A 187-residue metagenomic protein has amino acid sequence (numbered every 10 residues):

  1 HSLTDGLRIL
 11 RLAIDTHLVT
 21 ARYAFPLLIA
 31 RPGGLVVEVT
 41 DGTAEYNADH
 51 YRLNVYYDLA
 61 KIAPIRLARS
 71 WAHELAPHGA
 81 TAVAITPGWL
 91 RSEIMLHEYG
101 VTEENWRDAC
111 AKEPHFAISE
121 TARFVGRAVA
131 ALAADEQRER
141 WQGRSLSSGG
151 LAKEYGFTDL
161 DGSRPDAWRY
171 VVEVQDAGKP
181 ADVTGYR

Functional and structural regions predicted by a protein language model:
H1-V19, V37, P64: Catalytic Tyr-X3-Lys loop
L3, I29, G34-P77, G88-L90 (+1 more regions): Catalytic loop of short-chain dehydrogenase/reductase
I14-H17, L59-A68, A82, V125: Conserved catalytic Lys-bearing alpha helix of Rossmann-like short-chain dehydrogenase/reductases
A21-R22, R69: A short, exposed helix-loop element centered on a Lys and neighboring polar residues
V37, H78-V83, R144: Rossmann-like NAD(H)/NADP(H) cofactor-binding core
H50-Y51, I94-E98, Y155-L160: Short aromatic-enriched loop/helix-cap "lid" or pocket-rim segments at secondary-structure transitions that line
P77, W89-H115: A glycine/serine/threonine-rich, flexible loop-to-helix segment that serves as the NAD(P) cofactor-binding "lid"
A84, N105-R187: C-terminal helical subdomain
